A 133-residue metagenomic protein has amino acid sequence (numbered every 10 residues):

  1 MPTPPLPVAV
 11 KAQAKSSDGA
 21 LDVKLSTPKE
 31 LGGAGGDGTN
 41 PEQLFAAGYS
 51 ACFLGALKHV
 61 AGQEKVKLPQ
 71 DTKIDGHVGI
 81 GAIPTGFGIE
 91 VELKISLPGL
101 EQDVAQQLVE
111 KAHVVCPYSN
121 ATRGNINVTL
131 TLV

Functional and structural regions predicted by a protein language model:
M1-A47, L54-V133: Extended beta-strand/beta-hairpin segments
